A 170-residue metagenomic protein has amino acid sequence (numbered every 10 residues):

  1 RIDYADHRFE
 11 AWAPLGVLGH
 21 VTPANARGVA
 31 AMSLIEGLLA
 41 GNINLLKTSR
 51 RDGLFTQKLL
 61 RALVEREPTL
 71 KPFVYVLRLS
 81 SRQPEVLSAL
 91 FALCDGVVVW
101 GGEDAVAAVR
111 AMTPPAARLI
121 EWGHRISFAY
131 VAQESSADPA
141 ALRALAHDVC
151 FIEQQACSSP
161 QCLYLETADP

Functional and structural regions predicted by a protein language model:
I2-V64: Conserved small-residue-rich beta-alpha loop and adjacent elements that most often cradle the phosphate/pyrophosphate
D3-E10, Y75-C94: A structured beta-alpha segment of the ubiquitous adenosine-cofactor-binding alpha/beta core
A30, P84, A105-A107: Short, well-ordered alpha-helical microsegments
E65, V106-P170: ALDH superfamily catalytic-core signature
R66-R78: A glycine-rich helix N-cap at a beta->alpha junction
G96-V98: Periplasmic-binding protein-like
G101: N-terminal Rossmann-like NAD(P) cofactor-binding subdomain of oxidoreductases, focused on the glycine-rich
